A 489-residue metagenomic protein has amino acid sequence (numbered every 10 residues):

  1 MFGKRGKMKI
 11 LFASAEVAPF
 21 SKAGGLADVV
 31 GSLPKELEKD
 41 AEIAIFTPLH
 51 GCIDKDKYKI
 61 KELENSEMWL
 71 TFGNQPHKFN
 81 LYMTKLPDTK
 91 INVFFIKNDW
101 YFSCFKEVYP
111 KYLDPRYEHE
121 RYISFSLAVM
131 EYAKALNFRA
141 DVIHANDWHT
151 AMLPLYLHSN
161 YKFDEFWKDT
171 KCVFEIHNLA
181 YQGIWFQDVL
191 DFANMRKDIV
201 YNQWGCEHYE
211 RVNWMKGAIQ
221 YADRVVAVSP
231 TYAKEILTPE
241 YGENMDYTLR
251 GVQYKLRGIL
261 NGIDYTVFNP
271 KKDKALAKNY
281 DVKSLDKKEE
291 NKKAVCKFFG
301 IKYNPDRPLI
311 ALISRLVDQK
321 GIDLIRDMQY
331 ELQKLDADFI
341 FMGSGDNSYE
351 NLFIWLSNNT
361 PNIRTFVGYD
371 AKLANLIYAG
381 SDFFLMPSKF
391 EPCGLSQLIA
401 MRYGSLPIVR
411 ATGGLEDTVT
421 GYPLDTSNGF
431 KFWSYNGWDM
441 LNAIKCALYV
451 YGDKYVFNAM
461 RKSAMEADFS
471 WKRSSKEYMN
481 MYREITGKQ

Functional and structural regions predicted by a protein language model:
M1-Q489: Catalytic cores of nucleotide-sugar-dependent glycosyltransferases that transfer UDP/GDP/TDP-activated
